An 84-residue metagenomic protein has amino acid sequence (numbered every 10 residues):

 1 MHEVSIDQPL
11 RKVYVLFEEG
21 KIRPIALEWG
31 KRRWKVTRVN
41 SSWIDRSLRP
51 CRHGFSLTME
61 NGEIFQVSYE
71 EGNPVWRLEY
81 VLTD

Functional and structural regions predicted by a protein language model:
M1-D84: N- and C-terminal low-complexity/disordered segments
